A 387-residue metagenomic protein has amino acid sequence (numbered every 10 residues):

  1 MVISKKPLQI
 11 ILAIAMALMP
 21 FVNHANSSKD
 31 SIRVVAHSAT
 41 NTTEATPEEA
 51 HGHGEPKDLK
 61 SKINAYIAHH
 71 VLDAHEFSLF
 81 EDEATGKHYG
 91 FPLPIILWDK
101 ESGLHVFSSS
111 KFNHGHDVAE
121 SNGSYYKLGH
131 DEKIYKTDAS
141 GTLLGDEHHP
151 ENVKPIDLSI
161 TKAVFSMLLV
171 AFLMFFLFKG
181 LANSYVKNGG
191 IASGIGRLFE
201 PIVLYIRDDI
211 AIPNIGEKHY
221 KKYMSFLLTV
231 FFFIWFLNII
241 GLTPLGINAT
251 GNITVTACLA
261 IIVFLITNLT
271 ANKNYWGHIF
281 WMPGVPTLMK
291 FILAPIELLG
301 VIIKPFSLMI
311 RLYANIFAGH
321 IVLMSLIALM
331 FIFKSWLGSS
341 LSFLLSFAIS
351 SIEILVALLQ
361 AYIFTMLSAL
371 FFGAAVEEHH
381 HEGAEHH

Functional and structural regions predicted by a protein language model:
M1-I10, E385-H387: Short, Lys/Arg-enriched, disordered terminal segments
V2-S4, F21-A192: Perimembrane topogenic segments of multi-pass inner/organellar membrane proteins
K6, N214-M224: Membrane-interface helix starts
I11-P20: Bacterial N-terminal signal peptides
F175-N214, N274: Hydrophobic transmembrane alpha-helix segments characteristic of membrane transport and insertion machinery
R207-A211, Y223-M224, L228-T243, T254-C258 (+3 more regions): Hydrophobic alpha-helical transmembrane segments and adjacent short intramembrane/lumenal linkers of inner/organellar
P213-N214, A249-N252: Membrane-embedded and interfacial regions of multi-pass energy-transducing membrane proteins
T243-A249: Membrane-interface helix caps and helix-loop-helix hairpins in membrane proteins
